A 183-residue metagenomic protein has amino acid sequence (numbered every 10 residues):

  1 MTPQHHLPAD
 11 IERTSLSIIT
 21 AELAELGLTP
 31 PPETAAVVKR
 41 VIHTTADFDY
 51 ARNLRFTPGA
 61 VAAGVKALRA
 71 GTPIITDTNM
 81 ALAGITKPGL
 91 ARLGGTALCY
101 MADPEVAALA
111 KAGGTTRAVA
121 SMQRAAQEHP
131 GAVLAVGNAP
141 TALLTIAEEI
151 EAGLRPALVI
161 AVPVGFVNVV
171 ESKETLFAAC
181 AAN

Functional and structural regions predicted by a protein language model:
M1-P73, A83: Electropositive, gly/pro-rich neighborhoods at or near active sites that engage anionic ligands
M1-S15, A152-L158, V170-F177: Conserved, well-structured core segments that form the ligand-binding/active-site neighborhood of functional domains
T72-I74, N79, G95-L98, G131-A135 (+2 more regions): Structural motif
T78-N79, G84-L93: Aromatic- and glycine-enriched beta-alpha-beta binding-site module
M80-A83, P104-A107, T141-A142: Short, catalytically relevant binding-site loops at active-site mouths
P88, A112-G113, E171-A179: Active-site-proximal loop->helix
L90-H129: Long, charge-dense
T116-E174: Long, charge-patterned amphipathic alpha-helical coiled-coil/hairpin "stalk" segments used as oligomerization
